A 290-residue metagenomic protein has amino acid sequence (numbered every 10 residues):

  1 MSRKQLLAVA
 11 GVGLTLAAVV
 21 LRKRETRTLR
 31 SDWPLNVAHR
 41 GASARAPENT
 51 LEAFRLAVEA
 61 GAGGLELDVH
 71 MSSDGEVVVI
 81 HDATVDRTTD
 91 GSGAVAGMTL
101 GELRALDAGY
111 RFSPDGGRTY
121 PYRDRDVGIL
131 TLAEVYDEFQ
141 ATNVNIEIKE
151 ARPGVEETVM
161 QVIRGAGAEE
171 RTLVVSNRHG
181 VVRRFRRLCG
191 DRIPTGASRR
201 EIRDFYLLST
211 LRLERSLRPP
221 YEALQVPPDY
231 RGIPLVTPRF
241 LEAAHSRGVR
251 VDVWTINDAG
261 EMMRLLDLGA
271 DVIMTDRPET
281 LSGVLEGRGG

Functional and structural regions predicted by a protein language model:
M1-V37, L51-E52, V58, G64 (+8 more regions): Short amphipathic, positively biased membrane-proximal segments that drive organelle/inner-membrane targeting
Q5-A8, A17-K23, H81-R192, L217-R247: Metal-dependent phosphodiesterase/phospholipase catalytic core, i.e., the His/Asp/Glu-rich active-site region
R22-K23, Y206-G290: C-terminal active-site rim and adjoining tail of enzyme catalytic domains
N36-A38, L65-L67, V144-I146, T172-V175 (+4 more regions): Hydrophobic faces of well-ordered beta-strands that scaffold small-molecule active sites in alpha/beta enzyme cores
R40-G41, P47-T50, S176, R199-E201 (+1 more regions): Glycine-rich beta-to-alpha transition loops that act as phosphate-gripper elements at the mouths of alpha/beta enzyme
A62-T84: GT-A fold catalytic core of metal-dependent nucleotide-sugar glycosyltransferases, centered on the diacidic
G75, I80, V159, F185 (+2 more regions): Hydrophobic packing residues within well-ordered alpha-helices of enzyme cores
L130-L132, V182, E201-L213: Alpha-helical scaffolding within the catalytic cores of extracellular/periplasmic polymer-degrading hydrolases
